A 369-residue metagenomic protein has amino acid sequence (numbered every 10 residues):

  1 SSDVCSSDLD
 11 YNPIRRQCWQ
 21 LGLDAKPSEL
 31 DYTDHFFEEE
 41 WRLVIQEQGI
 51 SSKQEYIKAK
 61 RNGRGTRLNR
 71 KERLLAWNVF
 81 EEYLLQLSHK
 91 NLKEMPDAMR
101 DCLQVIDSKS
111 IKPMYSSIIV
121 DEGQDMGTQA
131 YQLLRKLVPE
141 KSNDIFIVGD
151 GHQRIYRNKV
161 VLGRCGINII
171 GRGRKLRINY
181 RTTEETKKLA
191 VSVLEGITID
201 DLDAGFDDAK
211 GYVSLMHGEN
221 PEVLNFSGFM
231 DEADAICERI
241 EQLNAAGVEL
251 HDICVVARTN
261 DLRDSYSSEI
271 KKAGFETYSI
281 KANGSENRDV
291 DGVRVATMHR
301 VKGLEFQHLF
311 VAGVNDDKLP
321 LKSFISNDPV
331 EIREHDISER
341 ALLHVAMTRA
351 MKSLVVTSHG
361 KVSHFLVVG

Functional and structural regions predicted by a protein language model:
S2, S7-D8, E72, N78-L92 (+7 more regions): Conserved helicase motor core of SF1/SF2 NTP-dependent helicases
S2-L92: A basic/glycine-biased coupling hinge at the interface between accessory DNA-binding modules
A98: N-terminal pre-P-loop "Q-motif" helix
V367-G369: Low-complexity, acidic/Ser/Thr- and charged residue-rich accessory regions of DNA metabolism proteins
